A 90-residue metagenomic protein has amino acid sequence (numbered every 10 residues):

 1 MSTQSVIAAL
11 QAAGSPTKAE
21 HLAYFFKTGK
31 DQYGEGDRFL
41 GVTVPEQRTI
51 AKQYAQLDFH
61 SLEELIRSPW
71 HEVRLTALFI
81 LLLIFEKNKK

Functional and structural regions predicted by a protein language model:
M1-K90: Alpha-helical scaffold domains
